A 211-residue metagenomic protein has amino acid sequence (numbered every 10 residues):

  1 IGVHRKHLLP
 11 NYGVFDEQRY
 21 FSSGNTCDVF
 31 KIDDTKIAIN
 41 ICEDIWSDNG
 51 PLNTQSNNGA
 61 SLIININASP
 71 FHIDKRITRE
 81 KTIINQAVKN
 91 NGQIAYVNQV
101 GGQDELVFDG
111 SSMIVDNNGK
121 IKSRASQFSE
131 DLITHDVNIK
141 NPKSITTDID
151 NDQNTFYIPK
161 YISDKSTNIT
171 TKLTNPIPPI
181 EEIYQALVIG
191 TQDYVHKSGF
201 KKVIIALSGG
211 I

Functional and structural regions predicted by a protein language model:
I1-A206: Enzyme catalytic cores with a strong preference for nitrogen-chemistry domains
G210: Conserved G/P- and acidic residue-centered "switch" motifs that form tight phosphate/ATP-binding loops in soluble
